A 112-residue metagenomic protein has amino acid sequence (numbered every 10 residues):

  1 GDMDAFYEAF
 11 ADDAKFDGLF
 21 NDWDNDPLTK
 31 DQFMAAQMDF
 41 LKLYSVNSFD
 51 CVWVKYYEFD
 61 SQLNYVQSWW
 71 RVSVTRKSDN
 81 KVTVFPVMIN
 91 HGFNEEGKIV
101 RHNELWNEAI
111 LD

Functional and structural regions predicted by a protein language model:
G1-F6: Short helix-adjacent coil turns
Y7-D60, N64: A solvent-exposed, acidic/Ser-Thr-rich amphipathic alpha-helical stretch
F10, W70-V74, W106: Short beta-strand segments enriched in hydrophobic/aromatic residues within well-folded beta-rich domains
Q67-E96: Exposed beta-sheet edge and beta->alpha loop/turn motif
V100-D112: Low-complexity, intrinsically disordered terminal/linker segments enriched in charged and Gly/Pro repeats
